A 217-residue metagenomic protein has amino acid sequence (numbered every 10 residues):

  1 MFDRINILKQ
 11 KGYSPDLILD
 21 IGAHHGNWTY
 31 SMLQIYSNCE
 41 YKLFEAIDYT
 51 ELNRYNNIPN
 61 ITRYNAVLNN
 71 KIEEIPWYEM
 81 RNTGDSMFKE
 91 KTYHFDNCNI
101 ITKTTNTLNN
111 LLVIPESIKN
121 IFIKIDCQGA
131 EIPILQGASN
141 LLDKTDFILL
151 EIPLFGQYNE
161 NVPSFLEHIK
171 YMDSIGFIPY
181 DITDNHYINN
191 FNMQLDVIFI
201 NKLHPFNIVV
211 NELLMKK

Functional and structural regions predicted by a protein language model:
M1-K217: Phosphate/nucleotide-binding beta-alpha loop and adjacent structural elements of enzyme active sites
